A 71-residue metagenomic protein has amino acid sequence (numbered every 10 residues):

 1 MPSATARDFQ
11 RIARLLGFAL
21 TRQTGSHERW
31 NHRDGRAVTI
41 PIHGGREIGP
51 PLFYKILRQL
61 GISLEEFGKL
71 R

Functional and structural regions predicted by a protein language model:
M1-R71: Basic nucleic-acid-binding interfaces
